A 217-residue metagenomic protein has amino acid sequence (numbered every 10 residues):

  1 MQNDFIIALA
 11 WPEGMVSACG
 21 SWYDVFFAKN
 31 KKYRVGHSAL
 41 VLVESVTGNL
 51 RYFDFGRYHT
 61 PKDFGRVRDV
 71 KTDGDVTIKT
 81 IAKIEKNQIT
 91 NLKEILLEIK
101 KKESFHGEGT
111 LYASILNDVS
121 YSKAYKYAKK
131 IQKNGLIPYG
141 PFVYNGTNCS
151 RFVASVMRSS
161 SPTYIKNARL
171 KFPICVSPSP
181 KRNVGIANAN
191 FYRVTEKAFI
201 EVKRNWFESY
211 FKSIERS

Functional and structural regions predicted by a protein language model:
D4-K101: Glycine-rich catalytic cores of cysteine/serine-nucleophile enzymes that process amide/ester linkages in cell-envelope
W11, G20, G36, L116-S120 (+2 more regions): N-terminal, helix-rich and Lys/Arg-enriched segments in bacterial and organellar proteins
V16-A18, L42-E44, H59-F64, K101 (+5 more regions): An almost-null, non-specific background feature that weakly reflects generic protein context rather than any particular
I78-K130, N134, P138: Extracellular-facing segments of soluble proteins and assemblies that are Gly/Ser/Thr-biased and enriched in aromatics
Y112-L116, Y125-S217: Activation targets extended, charge/polar-rich intrinsically disordered C-terminal tails
